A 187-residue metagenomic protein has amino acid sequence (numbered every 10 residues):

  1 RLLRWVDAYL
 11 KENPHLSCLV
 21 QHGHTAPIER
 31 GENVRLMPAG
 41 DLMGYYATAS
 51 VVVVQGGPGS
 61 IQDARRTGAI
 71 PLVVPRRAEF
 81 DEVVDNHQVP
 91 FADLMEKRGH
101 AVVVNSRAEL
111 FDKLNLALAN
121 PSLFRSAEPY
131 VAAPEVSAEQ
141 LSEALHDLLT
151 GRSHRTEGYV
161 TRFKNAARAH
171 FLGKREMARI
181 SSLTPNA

Functional and structural regions predicted by a protein language model:
R1-A187: Nucleotide-activated sugar donor-binding and catalytic core shared by glycosyltransferases and related lipid-linked
